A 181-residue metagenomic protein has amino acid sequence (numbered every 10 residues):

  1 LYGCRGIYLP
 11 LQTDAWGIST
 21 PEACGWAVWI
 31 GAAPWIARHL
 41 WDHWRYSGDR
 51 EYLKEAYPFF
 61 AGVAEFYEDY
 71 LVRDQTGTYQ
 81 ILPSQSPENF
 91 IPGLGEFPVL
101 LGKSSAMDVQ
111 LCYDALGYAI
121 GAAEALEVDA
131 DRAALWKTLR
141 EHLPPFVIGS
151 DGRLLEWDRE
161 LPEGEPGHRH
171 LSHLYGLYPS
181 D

Functional and structural regions predicted by a protein language model:
L1, I18, C24-Y46, R50 (+3 more regions): Active-site core of glycosidic bond-cleaving carbohydrate-active enzymes
L1-Y8: Carboxylate/His-rich catalytic cores and anion/metal-binding grooves
G6, T78, G176: A residue-level signal for beta-strand positions that form part of recognition/binding surfaces within mature
L9-V28, S84-S104, E160: Acidic/His metal-coordination segments adjacent to aromatic residues that form catalytic metal sites in metalloenzymes
T13, P34, R38-L40, P83-Q85: Short, small-residue-rich loop/turn micro-motifs
G62-A122: Acidic/histidine-rich catalytic neighborhood
